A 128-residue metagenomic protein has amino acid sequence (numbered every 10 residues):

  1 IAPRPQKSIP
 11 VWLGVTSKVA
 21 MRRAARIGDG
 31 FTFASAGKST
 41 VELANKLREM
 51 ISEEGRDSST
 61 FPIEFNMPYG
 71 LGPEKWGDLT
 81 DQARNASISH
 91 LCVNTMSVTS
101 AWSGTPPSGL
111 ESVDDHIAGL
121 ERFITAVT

Functional and structural regions predicted by a protein language model:
I1-T128: Active-site-adjacent structural elements that line small-molecule/cofactor binding pockets in enzymes
